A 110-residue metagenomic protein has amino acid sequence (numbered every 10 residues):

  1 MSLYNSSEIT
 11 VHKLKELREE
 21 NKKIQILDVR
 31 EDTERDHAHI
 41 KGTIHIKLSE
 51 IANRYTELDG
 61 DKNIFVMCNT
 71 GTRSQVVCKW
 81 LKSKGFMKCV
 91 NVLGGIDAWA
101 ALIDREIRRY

Functional and structural regions predicted by a protein language model:
M1-Q25, D32-N63, T72-Y110: Rhodanese-like catalytic fold shared by cysteine-dependent sulfurtransferases and DSP/PTP-type phosphatases
M67: Short, surface-exposed ligand- or partner-binding patches at beta-edge/loop junctions that are enriched in aromatics
